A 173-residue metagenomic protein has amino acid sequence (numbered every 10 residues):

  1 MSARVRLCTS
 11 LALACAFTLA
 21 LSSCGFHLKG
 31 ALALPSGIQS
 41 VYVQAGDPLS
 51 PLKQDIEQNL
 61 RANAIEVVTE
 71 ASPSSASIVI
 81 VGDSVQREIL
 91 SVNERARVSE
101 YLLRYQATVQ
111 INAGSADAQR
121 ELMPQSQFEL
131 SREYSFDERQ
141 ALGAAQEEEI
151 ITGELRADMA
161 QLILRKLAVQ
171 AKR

Functional and structural regions predicted by a protein language model:
M1-L13: Bacterial N-terminal signal peptides that target proteins for export
L19-S23: C-terminal motif of bacterial Sec signal peptides marking the signal peptidase cleavage site
G25-L28: Bacterial signal peptide processing site
S36-Q44, Q140-A145: Acidic/histidine-rich, surface-exposed loop or edge segments in extracytoplasmic proteins
Q39-S84: N-terminal segment of the mature soluble domain
L60, A64, I111-S115, E138 (+1 more regions): Sec/Tat-exported extracytoplasmic proteins
V79-Q146: Surface-exposed short loop/turn segments
L142-R173: C-terminal/domain-edge helix-coil "capping" segments
